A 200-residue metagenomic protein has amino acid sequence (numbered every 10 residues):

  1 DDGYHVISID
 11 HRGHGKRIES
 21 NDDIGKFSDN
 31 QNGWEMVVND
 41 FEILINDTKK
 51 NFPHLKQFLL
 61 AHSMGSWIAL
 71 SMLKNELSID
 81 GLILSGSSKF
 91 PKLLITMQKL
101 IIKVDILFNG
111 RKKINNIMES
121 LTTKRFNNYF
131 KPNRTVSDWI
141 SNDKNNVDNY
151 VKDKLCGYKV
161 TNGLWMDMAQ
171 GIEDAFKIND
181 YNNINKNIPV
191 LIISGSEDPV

Functional and structural regions predicted by a protein language model:
D1-D22: Conserved alpha/beta-hydrolase
M36-L55: Conserved acidic catalytic loop of the alpha/beta-hydrolase fold
L60-G65, A69: Gly/Ala-rich beta-loop-alpha elbow adjacent to hydrolase catalytic centers
A69-L155: Alpha/beta-hydrolase-fold enzymes
G157, E197-V200: Acidic catalytic loop of the alpha/beta-hydrolase fold
V160-N182: Active-site nucleophile elbow and catalytic-triad environment of alpha/beta-hydrolase enzymes
I184-V190: Short, proline-enriched alpha-helix->beta-strand connector loops that line the catalytic pocket of alpha/beta-hydrolase
I192-S194: Short beta-strand/loop motif that positions the catalytic acidic residue of the alpha/beta-hydrolase fold
